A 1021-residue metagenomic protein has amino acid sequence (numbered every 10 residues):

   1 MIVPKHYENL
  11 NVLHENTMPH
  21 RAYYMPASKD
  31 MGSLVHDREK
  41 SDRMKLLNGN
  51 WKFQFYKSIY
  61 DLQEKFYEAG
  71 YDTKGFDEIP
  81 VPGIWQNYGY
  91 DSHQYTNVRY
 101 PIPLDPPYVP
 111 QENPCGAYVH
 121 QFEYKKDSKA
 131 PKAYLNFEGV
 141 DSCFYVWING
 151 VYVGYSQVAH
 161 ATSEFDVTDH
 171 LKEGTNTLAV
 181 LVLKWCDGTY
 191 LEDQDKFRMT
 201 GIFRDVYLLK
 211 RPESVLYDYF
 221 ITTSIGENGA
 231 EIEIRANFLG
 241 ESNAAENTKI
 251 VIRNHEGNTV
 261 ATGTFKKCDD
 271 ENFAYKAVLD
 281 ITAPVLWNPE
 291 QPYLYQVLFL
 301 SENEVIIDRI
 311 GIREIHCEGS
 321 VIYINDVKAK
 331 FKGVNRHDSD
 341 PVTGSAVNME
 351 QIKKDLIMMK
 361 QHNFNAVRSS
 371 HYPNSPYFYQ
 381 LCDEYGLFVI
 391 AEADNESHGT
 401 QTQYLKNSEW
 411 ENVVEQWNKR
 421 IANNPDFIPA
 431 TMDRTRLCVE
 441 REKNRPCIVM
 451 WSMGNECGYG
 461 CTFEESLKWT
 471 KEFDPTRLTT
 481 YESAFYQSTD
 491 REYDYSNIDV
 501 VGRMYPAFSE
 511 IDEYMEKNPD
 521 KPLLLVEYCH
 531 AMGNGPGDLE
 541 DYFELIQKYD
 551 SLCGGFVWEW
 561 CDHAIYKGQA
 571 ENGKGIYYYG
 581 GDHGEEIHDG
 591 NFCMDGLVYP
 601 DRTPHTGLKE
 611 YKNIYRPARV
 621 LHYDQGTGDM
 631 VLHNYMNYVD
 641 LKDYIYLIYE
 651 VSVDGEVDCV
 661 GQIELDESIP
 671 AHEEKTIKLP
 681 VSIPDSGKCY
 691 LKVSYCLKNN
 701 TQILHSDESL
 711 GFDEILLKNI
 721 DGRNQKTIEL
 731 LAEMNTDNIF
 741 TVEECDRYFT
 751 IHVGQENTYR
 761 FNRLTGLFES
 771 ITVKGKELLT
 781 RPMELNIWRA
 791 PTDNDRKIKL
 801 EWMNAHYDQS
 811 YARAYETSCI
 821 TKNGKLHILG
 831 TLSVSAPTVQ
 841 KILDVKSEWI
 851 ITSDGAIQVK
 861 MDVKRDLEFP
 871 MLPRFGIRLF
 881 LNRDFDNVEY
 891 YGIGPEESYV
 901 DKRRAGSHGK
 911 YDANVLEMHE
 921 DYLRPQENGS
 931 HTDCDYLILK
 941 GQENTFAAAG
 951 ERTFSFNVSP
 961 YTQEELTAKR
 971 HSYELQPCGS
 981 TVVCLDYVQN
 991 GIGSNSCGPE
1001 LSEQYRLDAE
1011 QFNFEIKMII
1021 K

Functional and structural regions predicted by a protein language model:
M1-E39, T96, V151, Y190 (+4 more regions): Extended substrate-binding grooves/exosites of carbohydrate-active enzymes
V3-E15, S33, D37-R38, K52-Y56 (+5 more regions): Accessory beta-strand-rich segments of carbohydrate-active enzymes
N87, S92, R99-Y108, Q157 (+7 more regions): An acidic-aromatic loop/edge-strand motif
N87-G89, K184, N288, P680-G687 (+2 more regions): Beta-strand/loop-rich accessory regions of lumenal/periplasmic or secreted enzymes, predominantly carbohydrate-active
I148, A230-K266, D629-N634, Y638-Q662 (+2 more regions): Beta-strand-rich binding/interaction modules
K172-T175, R235-H316, C689-T727: Extended acidic/polar, glycine-enriched regions that form or flank non-catalytic beta-rich accessory modules
Q194-L216, N572-V631, Y635-E656, S682-T727 (+6 more regions): Catalytic cores of secreted or luminal carbohydrate-active enzymes
F265-T282, G655-S686: Intrinsically disordered, low-complexity Pro/Gly/Ser/Thr-rich segments with frequent PxxP/GP/PP motifs and embedded
